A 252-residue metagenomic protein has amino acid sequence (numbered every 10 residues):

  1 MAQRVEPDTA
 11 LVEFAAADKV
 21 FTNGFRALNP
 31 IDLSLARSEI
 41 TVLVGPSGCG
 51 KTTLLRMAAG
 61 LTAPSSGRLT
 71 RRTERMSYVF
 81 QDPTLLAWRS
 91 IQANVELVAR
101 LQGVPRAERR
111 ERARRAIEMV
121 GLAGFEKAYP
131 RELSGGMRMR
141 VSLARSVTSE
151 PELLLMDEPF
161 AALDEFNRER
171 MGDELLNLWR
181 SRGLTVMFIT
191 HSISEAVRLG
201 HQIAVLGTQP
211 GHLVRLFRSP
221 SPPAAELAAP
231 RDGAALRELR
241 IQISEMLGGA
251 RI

Functional and structural regions predicted by a protein language model:
V12, L28-P30: Conserved structural motif at the start of ABC-family nucleotide-binding domains
V44-P46: The feature captures the beta-strand-to-loop junction immediately N-terminal to the Walker
A59: Helix-to-loop junction immediately C-terminal to a conserved catalytic motif
R89-E96: Short coil-to-helix segment of the ABC ATPase nucleotide-binding domain corresponding to the Q-loop/switch region
R100, A107-F125, N177: Conserved ABC ATPase "signature" region
A128-R131, S149: Conserved signature/switch motifs of ABC ATPase nucleotide-binding domains
L154-D157: Catalytic Walker B motif of ABC-type/P-loop ATPase nucleotide-binding domains
